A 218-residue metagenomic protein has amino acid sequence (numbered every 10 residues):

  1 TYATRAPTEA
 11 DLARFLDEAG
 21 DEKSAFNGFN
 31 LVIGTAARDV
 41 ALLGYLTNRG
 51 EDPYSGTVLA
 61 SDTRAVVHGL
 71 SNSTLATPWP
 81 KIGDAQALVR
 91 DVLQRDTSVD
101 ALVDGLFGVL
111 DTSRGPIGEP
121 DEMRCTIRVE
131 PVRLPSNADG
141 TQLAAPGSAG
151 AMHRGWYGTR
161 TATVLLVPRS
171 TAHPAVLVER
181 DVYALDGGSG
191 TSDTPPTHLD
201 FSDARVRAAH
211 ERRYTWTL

Functional and structural regions predicted by a protein language model:
T1-L218: N-terminal nucleophile
